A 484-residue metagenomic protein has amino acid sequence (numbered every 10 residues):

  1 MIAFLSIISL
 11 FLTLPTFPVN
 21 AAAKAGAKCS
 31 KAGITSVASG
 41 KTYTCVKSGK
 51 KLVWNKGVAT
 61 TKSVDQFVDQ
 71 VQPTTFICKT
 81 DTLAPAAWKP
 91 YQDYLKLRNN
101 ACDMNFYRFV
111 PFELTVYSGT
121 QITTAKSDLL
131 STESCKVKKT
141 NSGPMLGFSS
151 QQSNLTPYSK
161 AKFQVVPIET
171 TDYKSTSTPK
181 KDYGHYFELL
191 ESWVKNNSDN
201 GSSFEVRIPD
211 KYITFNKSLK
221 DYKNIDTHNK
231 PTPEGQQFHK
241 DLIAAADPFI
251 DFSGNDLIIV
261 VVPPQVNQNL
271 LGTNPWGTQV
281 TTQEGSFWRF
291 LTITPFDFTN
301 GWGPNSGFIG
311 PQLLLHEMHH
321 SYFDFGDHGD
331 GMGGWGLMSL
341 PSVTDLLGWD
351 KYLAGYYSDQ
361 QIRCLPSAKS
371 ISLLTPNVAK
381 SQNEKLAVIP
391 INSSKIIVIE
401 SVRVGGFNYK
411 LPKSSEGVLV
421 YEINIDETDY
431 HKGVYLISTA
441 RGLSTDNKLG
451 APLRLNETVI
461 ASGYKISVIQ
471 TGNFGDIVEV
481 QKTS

Functional and structural regions predicted by a protein language model:
M1-I8: Sec-dependent N-terminal signal peptides
F11-V19: C-terminal segment of classical bacterial N-terminal signal peptides
A21-T35, D69, F76: Secreted, propeptide-processed cysteine-rich mini-domains
S39-K47: Extracellular disulfide-bonded cysteine-rich modules/repeats
G49-K51, T170-Y173, Q265-N267, V343 (+2 more regions): Acidic glycine-/aspartate-rich tracts in secreted/extracellular proteins
V71-P311, L315, S467-Q470: Zn2+-dependent metallopeptidase catalytic core
T80-L83, P144, Q283-P304, K369-S484: Non-catalytic C-terminal accessory/binding modules of secreted extracellular proteins
L257, Q265-K410: Extracellular hydrolytic enzyme modules, especially secreted metalloproteases of the metzincin/thermolysin-like class
